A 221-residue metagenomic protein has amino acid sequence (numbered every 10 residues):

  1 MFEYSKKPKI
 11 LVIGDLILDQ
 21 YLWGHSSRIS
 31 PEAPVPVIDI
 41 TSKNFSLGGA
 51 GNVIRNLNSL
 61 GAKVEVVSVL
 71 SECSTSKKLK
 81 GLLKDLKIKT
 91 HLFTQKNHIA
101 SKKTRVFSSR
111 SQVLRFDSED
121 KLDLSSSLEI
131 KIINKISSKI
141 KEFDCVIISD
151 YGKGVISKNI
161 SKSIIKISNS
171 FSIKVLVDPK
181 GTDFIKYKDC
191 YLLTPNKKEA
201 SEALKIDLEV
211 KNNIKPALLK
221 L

Functional and structural regions predicted by a protein language model:
M1-S27: Positively charged, low-complexity intrinsically disordered leader regions
F2, K7-K9, P31, V35-S101: Substrate-binding N-lobe of the ribokinase-like
S5, I140, F184-K188: A short, aliphatic-rich alpha-helical micro-motif
L11-I13, R115, D144-I147, L176 (+1 more regions): Structural motif
P31-I38, S109-L122, P195-E202: Gly-rich Lys/Arg/Thr-decorated short loops/hinges at beta-loop-alpha junctions or inter-strand turns that position
H91-H98, K103-I140: Conserved phosphate-binding/catalytic loop of the ribokinase/pfkB sugar-kinase fold
E142-V155: Short acidic, glycine-rich surface-loop motifs adjacent to enzyme active sites
G154, K158-L221: Conserved phosphate/ATP/ADP-binding segment of small-molecule kinases
